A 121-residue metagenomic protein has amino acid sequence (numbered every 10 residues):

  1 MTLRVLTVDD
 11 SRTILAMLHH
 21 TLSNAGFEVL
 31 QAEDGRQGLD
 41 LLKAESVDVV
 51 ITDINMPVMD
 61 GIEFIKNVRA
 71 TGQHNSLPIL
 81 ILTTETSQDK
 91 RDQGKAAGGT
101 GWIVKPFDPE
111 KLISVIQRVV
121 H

Functional and structural regions predicted by a protein language model:
A16-N24: Charged docking surfaces used in two-component/phosphorelay signaling
G26-E33, L41: Short hydrophobic/Thr-rich beta-strand motif most characteristic of the beta2 strand and flanking loop of CheY-like
E45-I51: Active-site beta3 strand of CheY-like receiver
M56-M59: Receiver (REC) domain active-site loop signature in two-component systems and cognate sites in sensor histidine kinases
N67, K105: A Lys-centered signature of the CheY-like receiver
F107-I116: C-terminal output helix
